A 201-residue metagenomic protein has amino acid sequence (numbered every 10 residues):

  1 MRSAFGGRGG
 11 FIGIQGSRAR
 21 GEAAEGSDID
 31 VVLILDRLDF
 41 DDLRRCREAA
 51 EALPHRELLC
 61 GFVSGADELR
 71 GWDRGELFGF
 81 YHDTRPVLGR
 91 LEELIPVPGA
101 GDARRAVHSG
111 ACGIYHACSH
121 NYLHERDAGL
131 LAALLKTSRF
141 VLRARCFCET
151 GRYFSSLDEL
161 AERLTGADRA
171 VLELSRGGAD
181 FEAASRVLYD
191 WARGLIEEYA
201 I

Functional and structural regions predicted by a protein language model:
M1-S3, G7, A19-G26, D36-I201: Catalytic core of pol beta-like nucleotidyltransferases
G7-Q15: Short, glycine- and small/hydrophobic-rich beta-strand elements in well-ordered beta-sheets
D30: N-terminal loops that bind phosphate or other acidic moieties and the adjacent beta-alpha structural core
